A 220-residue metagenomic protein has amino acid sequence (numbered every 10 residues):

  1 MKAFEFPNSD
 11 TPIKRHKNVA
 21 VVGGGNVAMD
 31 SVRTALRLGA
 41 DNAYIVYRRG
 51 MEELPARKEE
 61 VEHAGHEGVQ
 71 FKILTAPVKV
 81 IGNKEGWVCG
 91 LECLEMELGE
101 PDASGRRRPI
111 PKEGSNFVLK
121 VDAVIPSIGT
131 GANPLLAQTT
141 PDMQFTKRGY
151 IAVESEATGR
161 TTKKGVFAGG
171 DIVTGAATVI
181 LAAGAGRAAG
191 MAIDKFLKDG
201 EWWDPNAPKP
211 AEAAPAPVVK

Functional and structural regions predicted by a protein language model:
M1-H16, P101-A176: FAD-site-proximal beta/loop scaffold in flavoenzymes
E5-A40: Rossmann-like NAD(P)H-binding beta-loop-alpha module
G24, Y47-G50, D171: Cofactor-binding loop segments of dinucleotide-utilizing enzymes, especially the Rossmann-like FAD- and NAD(P)+-binding
S31, I172-W203: A conserved FAD-binding loop/helix module that cradles the flavin
V32-K79, E201-V219: Rossmann-like dinucleotide-binding cores of NAD(P)H-dependent redox enzymes
Q70-K72, E92, F167: General small-molecule cofactor/ligand-binding pocket signal
L74-W87, E95-E100: A conserved short coil-to-beta-strand element within the FAD-binding core of flavoproteins
